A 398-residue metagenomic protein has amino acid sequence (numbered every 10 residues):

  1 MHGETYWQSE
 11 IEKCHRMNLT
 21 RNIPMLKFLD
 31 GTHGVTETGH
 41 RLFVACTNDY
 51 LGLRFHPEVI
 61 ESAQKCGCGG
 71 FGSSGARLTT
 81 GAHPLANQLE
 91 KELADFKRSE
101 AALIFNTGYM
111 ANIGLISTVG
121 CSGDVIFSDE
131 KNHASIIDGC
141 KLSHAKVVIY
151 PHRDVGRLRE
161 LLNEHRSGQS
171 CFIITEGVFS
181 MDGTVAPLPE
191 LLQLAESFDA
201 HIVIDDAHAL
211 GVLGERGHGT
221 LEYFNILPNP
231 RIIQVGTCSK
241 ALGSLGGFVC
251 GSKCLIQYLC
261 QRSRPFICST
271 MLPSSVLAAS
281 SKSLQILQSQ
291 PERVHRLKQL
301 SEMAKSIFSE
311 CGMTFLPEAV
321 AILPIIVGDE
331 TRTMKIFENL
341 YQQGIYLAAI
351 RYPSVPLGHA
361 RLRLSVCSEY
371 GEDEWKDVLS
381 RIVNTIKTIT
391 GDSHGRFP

Functional and structural regions predicted by a protein language model:
W7-S9, K13-G70, A200: N-terminal "arm"/small-domain region of PLP-dependent enzymes with the aminotransferase-like
D49, V148, H152-I204: Active-site phosphate-binding strand-loop segment of PLP-dependent enzymes
P57, E61, K91, D95 (+2 more regions): PLP-dependent enzyme catalytic core of the Aspartate aminotransferase-like
E61, K65-G108: Conserved N-terminal alpha-helix of the aminotransferase class I/II PLP-enzyme fold
L115-A134: Conserved PLP-anchoring active-site segment centered on the Schiff-base-forming lysine
R216, E222-Y258: Active-site PLP attachment segment
M271-Q290, R296, S309: Structural motif of enzymes handling amino- and sulfur-group chemistry
H295-M303, S309-G344, S354, H359 (+2 more regions): Conserved PLP-binding catalytic core of the aspartate aminotransferase-like
